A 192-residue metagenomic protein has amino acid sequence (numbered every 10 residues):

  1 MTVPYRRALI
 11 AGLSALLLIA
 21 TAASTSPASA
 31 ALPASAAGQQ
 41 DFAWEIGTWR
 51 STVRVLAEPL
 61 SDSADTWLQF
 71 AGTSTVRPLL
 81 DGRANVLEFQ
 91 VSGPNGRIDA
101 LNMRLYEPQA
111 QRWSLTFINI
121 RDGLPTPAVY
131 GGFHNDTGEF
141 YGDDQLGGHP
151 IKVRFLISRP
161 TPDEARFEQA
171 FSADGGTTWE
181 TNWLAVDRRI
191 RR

Functional and structural regions predicted by a protein language model:
M1, L17-L18, T73-S74: Short hydrophobic/aromatic-rich motifs at helix boundaries and adjacent loops
T2-L13: Bacterial N-terminal signal peptides that target proteins for export
A11-A22: Bacterial N-terminal signal peptides
P27-R192: Hydrophobic small-molecule pocket/channel-lining residues, especially in calycin-type beta-barrels
